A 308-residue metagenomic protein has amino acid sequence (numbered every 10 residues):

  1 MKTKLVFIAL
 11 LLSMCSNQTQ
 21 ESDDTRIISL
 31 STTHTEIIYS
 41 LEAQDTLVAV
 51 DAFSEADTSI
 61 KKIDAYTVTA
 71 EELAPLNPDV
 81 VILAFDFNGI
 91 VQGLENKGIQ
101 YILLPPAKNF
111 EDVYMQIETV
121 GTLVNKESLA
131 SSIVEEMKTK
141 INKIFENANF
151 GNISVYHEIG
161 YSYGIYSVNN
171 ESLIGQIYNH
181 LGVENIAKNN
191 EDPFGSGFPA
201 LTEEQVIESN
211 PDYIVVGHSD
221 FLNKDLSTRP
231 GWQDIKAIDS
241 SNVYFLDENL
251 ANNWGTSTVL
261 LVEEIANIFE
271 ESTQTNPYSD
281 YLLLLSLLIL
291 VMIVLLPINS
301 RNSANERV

Functional and structural regions predicted by a protein language model:
M1-I8: Sec-dependent signal peptide recognition, specifically the positively charged N-region followed immediately by
S13-M14: C-terminal motif of bacterial Sec signal peptides marking the signal peptidase cleavage site
D23-S40, L129-E184: Basic- and aromatic-lined ligand-binding clefts that recognize polyanionic substrates
T25-R26, E111-N125, L129-S131, N142-F145 (+3 more regions): Structured C-terminal subdomain patch of bacterial secreted/periplasmic proteins
R26-N88, I99, V183-I186: A short, structured surface patch at a secondary-structure boundary
V48-D51, L173-G197, N242-F245: His/Asp/Glu-enriched short active-site or ligand-binding loop at hydrolase and phosphoryl-transfer sites
I289-R301: Alpha-helical transmembrane segments
S303-V308: Cytoplasmic C-terminal tails of single-pass
